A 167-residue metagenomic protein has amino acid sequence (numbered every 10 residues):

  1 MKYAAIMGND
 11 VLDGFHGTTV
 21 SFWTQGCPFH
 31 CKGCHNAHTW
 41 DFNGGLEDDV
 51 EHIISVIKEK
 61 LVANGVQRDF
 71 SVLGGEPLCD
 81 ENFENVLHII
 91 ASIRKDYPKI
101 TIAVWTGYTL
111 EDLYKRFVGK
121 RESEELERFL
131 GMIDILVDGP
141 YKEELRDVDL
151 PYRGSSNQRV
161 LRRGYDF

Functional and structural regions predicted by a protein language model:
M1-W23, P28, K32, N36-N43: N-terminal [4Fe-4S]-dependent radical SAM core
F29-H30, E143, F167: Short, acidic Gly/Pro/Ser/Thr-rich loop/turn segments
N36-V50, N64-E81, R94, P98-G119 (+1 more regions): Core AdoMet radical
I53-V56, N85-I93, E125-F129: A general structural detector for well-ordered alpha-helical segments in enzyme core domains, enriched
E122: Conserved Class I S-adenosyl-L-methionine
R159-F167: Charged phosphate-binding loop/patch that engages nucleotide di/tri-phosphates or the phosphate backbone of nucleic
